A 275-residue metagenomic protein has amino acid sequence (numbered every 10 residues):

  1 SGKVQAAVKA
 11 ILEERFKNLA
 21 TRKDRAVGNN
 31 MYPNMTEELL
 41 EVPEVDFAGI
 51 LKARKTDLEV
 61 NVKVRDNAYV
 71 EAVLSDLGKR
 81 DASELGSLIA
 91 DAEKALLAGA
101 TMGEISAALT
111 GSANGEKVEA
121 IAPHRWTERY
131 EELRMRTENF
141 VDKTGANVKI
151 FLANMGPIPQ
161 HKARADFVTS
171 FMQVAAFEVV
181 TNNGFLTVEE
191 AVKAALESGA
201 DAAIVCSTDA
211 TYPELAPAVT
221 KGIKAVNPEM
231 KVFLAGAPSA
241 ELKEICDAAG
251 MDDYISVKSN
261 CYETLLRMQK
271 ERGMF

Functional and structural regions predicted by a protein language model:
G2-F275: C-terminal amphipathic alpha-helical interaction region
